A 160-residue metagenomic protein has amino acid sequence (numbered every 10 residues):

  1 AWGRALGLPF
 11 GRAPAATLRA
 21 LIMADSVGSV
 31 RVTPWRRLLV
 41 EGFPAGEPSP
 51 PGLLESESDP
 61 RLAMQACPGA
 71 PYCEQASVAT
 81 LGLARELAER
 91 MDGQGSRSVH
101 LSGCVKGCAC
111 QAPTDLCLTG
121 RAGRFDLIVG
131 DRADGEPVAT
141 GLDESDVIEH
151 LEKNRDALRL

Functional and structural regions predicted by a protein language model:
L6-D126, H150-E152: Small-residue-enriched alpha-helical segments and adjacent helix-cap loops that form tight helix-helix packing
C117-L160: Mobile "lid/hinge" segments at catalytic clefts and subdomain interfaces of large enzymes
